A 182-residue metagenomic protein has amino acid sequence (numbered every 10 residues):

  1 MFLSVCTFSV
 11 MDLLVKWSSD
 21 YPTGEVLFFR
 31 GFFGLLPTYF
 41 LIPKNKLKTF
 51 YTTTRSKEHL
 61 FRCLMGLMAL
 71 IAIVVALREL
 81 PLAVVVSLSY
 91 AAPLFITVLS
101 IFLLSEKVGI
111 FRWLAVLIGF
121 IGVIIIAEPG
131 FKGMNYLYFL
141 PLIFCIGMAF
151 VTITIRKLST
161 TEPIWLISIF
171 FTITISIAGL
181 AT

Functional and structural regions predicted by a protein language model:
M1-E25, G133-K157, I177: Glycine-/small-residue-enriched transmembrane alpha-helix faces in small-molecule transporters and effluxers
M1-L3, L35-F61, I110, T160 (+1 more regions): Membrane-interface interhelical linkers
V5-V10, Y39, C63-I71, P93-V98 (+4 more regions): Hydrophobic/small/kink-forming positions within alpha-helical transmembrane segments of polytopic membrane proteins
D20-E25, A72-S89, T160-W165: Structural motif at transmembrane-helix junctions in multi-pass transporters
F29, L88-A91, F111-L114, I169-F171: Hydrophobic core positions of alpha-helical segments in small-molecule transporters and transporter systems
K46-A83, I125: Specific transmembrane alpha-helical segments of multi-pass solute transporters/efflux pumps, especially DMT/EamA
I73, A92-L114: C-terminal transmembrane-helix exit sites in multi-pass transporters
F111-E128: Hydrophobic transmembrane alpha-helices of multi-pass small-molecule transport proteins
